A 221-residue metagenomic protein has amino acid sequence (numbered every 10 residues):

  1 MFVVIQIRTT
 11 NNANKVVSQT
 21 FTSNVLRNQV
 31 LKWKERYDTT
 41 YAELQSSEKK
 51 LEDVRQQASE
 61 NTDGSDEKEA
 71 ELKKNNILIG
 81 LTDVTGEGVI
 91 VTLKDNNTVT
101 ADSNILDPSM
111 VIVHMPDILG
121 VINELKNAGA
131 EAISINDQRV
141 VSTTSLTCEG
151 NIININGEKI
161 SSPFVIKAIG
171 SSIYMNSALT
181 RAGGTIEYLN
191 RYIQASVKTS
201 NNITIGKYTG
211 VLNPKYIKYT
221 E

Functional and structural regions predicted by a protein language model:
M1-E221: Core subunits and conserved enzymes of cellular information-processing and envelope-translocation systems across
